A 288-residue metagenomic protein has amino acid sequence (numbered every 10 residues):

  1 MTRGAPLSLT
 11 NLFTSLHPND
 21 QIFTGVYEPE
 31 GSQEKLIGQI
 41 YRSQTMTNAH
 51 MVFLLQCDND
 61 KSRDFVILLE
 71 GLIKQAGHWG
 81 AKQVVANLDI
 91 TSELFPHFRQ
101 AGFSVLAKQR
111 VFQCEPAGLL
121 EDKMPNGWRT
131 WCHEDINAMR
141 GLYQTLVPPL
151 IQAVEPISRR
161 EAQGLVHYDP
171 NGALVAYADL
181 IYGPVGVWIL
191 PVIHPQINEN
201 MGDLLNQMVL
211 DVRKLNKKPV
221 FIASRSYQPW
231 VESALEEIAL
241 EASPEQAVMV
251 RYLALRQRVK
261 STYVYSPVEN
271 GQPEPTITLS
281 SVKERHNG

Functional and structural regions predicted by a protein language model:
M1-I37, R99-V187: Amide-forming acyltransferase catalytic core, primarily the GNAT-like/NAT-type and related acyltransferase folds
T24, A49-F53, L69-I73, F98 (+5 more regions): Short, structured motif recognition centered on aromatic/hydrophobic residues
Y27-P29, I40-Y41, C57-N59, A86-I90 (+3 more regions): Structural motif
M46-D60, G183-N198: Conserved acetyl-CoA binding element of GNAT-fold acetyltransferases
D60-A76, Q100, I197-V212: Conserved acetyl-CoA-binding loop-helix of GNAT-fold acetyltransferases
I73-A76, Q83-V111: Hydrophobic alpha-helical segments and helix pairs
A76-D89, K214-S226: Conserved GNAT acetyl-CoA-binding A-motif
T91, A101-E121, F221-G288: Active-site/acyl-donor-binding loops of N-acyltransferases
